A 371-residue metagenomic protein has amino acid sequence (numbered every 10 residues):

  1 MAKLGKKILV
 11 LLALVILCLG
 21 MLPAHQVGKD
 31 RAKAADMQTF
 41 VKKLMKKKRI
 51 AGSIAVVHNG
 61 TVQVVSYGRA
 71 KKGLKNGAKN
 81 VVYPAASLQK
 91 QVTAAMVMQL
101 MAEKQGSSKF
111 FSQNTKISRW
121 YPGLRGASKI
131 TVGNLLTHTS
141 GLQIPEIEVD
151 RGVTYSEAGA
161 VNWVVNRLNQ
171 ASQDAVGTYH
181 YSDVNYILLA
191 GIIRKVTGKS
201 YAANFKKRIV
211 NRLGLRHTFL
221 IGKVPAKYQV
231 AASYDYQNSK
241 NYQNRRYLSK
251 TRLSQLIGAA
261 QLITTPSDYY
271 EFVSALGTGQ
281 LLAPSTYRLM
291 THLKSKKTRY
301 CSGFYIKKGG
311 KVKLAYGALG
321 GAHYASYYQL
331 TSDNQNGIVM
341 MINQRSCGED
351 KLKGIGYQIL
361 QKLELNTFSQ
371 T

Functional and structural regions predicted by a protein language model:
A2-Q26: Sec-dependent N-terminal signal peptides of Gram-positive bacterial secreted proteins and lipoproteins
M37-Y83, Q105, K109: Short, conserved catalytic-motif segment at the N-terminal edge
I54, G60, V82-Q113, Y186-R194 (+2 more regions): Active-site SXXK
P84-S87, A102-I147, K195-Y234: Active-site helix/loop module of the DD-peptidase/beta-lactamase fold, centered on the serine-lysine SxxK catalytic
V149-A226, L256, A260: Catalytic-site signature segments of enzymes, centered on catalytic residues
V224-K296: Penicillin-binding protein/beta-lactamase superfamily catalytic region
L293-S332, V339-Q344: Short, Gly/Ser/Thr-enriched beta-strand-loop segments that form substrate-interacting elements of hydrolase/peptidase
S346-T371: Short, gly/Ser/Thr-rich active-site loops of penicillin-recognizing serine hydrolases
